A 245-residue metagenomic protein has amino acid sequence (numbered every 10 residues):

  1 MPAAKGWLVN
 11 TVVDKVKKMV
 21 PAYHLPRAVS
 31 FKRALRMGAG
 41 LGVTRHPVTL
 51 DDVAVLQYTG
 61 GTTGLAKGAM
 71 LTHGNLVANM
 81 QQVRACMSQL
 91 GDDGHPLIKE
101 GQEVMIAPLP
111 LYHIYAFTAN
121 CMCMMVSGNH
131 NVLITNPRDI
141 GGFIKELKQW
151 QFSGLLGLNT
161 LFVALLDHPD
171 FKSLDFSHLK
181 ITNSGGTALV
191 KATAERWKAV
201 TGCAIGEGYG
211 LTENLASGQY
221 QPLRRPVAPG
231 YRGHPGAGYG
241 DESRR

Functional and structural regions predicted by a protein language model:
M1, K67-M70, A107, H130-N136 (+1 more regions): Short beta-strand->loop structural element characteristic of the AMP-binding/adenylate-forming
M1-L50: ANL superfamily adenylate-forming
A4, L8, M19-V20, N129 (+3 more regions): Gly/Ser/Thr-rich phosphate-binding loop
R45, A54-Q81: Conserved AMP-binding A3 loop
V53, T59-T62, M105, L111 (+5 more regions): Conserved S/T- and glycine-rich ATP-binding loop of Class I adenylate-forming
V77-V104, Y112-S153, H168: Conserved AMP-binding/adenylation subdomain of ANL enzymes
E242-R245: Conserved beta-loop-beta connector loops within the AMP-binding
